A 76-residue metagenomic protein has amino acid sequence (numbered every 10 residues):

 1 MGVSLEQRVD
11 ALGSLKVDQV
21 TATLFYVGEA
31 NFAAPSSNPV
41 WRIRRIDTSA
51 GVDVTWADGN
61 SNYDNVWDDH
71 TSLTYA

Functional and structural regions predicted by a protein language model:
M1-A76: Extended, low-complexity segments enriched in Ser/Thr/Gly and acidic residues that occur primarily in surface-exposed
